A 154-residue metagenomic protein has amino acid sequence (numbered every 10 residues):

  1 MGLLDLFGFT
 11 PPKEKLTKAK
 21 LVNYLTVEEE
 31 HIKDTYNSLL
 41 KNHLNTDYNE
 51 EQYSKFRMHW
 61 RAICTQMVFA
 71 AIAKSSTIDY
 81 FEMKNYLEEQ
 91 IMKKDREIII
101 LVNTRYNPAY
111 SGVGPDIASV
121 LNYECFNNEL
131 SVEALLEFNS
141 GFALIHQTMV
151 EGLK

Functional and structural regions predicted by a protein language model:
G2-T10: Short, aromatic- and cysteine-enriched interfacial helices/patches that mediate contacts at lipid membranes
L4, T46-E50, Q90: Short linear motifs embedded in intrinsically disordered, proline/glycine-rich low-complexity segments
T10-E51: Short terminal alpha-helical segments
D34-I78: N-terminal interaction modules that seed assembly of large macromolecular complexes
F56-A73, D95-V102, E137-H146: Extended low-polarity, hydrophobic cluster-rich segments
I78-M92: Short, charged amphipathic alpha-helical segments flanked by flexible coils
L101-K154: Low-complexity intrinsically disordered segments
